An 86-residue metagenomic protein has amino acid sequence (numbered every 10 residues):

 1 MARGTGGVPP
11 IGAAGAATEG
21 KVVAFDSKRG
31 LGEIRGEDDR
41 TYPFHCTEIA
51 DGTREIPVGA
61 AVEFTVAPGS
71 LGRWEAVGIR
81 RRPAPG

Functional and structural regions predicted by a protein language model:
M1-T18, R81-G86: Short boundary/loop segments of OB/S1/cold-shock single-stranded nucleic-acid-binding domains
K28-I34: Short aromatic-glycine-enriched beta-strand elements
D38-R40, A60: Short acidic/polar mixed-charge low-complexity motifs
R40-T53: Beta-strand/loop nucleic-acid-binding surfaces
A50-E63: Short nucleic-acid-contacting surface segments enriched for D/E, G, S/T with interspersed K/R
A67-G86: OB-fold/S1-family single-stranded nucleic acid-binding modules
